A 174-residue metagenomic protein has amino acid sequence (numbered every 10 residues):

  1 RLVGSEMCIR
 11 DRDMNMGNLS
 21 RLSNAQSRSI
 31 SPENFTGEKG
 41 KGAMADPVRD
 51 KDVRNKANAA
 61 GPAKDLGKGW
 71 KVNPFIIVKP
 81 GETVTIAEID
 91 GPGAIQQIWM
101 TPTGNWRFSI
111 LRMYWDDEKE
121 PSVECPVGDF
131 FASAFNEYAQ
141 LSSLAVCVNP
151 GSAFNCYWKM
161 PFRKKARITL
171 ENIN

Functional and structural regions predicted by a protein language model:
L2-I9: Short, small-residue-biased leader/transition segments that mark boundaries at the very start of proteins
R10-N174: Beta-strand-centric surfaces of beta-sandwich/beta-rich domains
